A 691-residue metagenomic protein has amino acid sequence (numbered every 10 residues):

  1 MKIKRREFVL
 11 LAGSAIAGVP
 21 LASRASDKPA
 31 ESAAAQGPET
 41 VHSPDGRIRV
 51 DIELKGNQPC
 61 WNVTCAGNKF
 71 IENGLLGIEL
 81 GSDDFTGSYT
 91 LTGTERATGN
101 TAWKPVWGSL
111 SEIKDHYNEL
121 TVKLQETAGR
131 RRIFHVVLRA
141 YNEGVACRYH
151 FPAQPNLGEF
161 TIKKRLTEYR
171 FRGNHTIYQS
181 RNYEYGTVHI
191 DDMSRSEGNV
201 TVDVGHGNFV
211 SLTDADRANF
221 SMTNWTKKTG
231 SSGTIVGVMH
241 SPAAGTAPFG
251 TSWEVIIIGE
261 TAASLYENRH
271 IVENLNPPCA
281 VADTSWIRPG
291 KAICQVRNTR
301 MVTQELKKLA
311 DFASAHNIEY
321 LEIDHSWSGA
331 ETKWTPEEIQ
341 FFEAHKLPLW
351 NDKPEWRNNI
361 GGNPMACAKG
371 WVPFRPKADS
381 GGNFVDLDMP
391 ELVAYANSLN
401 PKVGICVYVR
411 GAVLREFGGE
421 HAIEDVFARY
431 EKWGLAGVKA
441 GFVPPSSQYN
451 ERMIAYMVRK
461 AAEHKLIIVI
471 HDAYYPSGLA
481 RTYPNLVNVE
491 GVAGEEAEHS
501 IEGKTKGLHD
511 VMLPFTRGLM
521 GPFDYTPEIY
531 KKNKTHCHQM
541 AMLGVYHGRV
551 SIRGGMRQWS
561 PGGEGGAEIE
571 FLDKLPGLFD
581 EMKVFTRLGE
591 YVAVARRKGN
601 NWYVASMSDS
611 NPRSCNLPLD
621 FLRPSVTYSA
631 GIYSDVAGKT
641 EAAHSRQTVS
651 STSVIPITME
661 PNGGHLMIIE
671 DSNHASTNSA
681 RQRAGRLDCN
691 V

Functional and structural regions predicted by a protein language model:
E7-A25: N-terminal export signals
A22-H42: C-terminal segment of N-terminal export signals and the immediately downstream linker at the start of the mature
P38-A280, E641: N-terminal accessory beta-strand-rich subdomains and adjacent acidic, glycine-rich linkers that precede catalytic cores
V122, G555-Y603, M607, G638-A643 (+2 more regions): Glycan-recognition and catalytic regions of carbohydrate-active enzymes
F249-Y320, D324: An acidic-aromatic substrate-binding cleft motif
S326-T535: Aromatic- and carboxylate-enriched substrate-binding clefts and catalytic-loop regions of carbohydrate-active enzymes
L588-P624, H665-I668: Carbohydrate-binding surface patches
T648-R683: C-terminal beta-strand-rich structural cap/linker in extracellular carbohydrate-active enzymes
